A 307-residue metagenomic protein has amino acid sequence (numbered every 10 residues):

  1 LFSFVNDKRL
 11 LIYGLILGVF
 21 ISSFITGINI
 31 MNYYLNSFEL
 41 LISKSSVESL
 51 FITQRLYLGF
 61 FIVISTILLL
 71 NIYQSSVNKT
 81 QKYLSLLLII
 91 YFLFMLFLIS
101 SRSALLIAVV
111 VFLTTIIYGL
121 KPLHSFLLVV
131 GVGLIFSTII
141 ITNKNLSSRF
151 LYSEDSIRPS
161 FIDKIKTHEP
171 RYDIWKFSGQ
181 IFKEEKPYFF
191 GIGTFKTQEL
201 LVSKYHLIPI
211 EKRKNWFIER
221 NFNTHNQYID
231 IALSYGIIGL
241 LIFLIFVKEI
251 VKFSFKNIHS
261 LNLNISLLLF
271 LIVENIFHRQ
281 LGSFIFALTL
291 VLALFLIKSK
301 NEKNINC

Functional and structural regions predicted by a protein language model:
S3-R9, Y13, I72-Y83, L123-F126 (+2 more regions): Transmembrane signal-anchor hairpin modules in multi-pass inner-membrane enzymes, especially those that act on
D7-L40, F51-L120, I141, E249 (+1 more regions): Alpha-helical transmembrane segments of multi-pass inner-membrane proteins
S37-I52, R213-N226: Active-site-proximal inter-transmembrane loops
S49-I64, R102-S103, T224-Q227, A232-G236 (+1 more regions): Membrane-interface micro-motifs in multi-pass membrane enzymes
F112, N262-I272, I276-C307: Transmembrane alpha-helices of multi-pass inner-membrane enzymes
G119-I162, K176, Q180-E185, T194: A membrane-periplasm/extracellular boundary helix in multi-pass inner-membrane enzymes that assemble envelope glycans
P122-F126, L233-L267: Hydrophobic transmembrane alpha-helices and their immediate junctions
I162-K176, Y188-Y235: Long extracytoplasmic/lumenal interhelical loops at the membrane interface of multi-pass membrane proteins
